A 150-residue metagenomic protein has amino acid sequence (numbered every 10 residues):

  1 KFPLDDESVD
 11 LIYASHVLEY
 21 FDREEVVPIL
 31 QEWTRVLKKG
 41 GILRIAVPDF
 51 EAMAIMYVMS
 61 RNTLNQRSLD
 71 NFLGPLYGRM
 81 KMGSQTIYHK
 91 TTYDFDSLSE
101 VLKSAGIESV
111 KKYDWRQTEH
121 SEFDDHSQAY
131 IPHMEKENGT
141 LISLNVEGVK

Functional and structural regions predicted by a protein language model:
K1-L11: A short acidic, Gly/Pro-enriched loop at the edge of an enzyme's catalytic core that lines a small-molecule cofactor
P3, H16-E19: Short switch/coupling loops within ABC ATPase nucleotide-binding domains
L11-V17, V26: A short beta-strand submotif of the Rossmann-like class I SAM-dependent methyltransferase core that lines
E25-P28, E32, V36-K38, I42-V149: S-adenosyl-L-methionine-dependent methyltransferase catalytic module, highlighting the catalytic core
